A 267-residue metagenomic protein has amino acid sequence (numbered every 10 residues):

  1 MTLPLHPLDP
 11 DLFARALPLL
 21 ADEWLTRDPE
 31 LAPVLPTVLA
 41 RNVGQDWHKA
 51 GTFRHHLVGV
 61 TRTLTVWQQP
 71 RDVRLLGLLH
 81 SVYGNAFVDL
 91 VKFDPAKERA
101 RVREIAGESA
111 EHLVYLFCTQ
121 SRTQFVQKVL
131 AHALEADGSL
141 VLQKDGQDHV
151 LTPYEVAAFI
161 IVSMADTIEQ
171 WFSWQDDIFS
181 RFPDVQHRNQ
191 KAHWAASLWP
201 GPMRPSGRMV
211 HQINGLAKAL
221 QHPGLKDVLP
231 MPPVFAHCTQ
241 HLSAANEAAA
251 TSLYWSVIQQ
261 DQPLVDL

Functional and structural regions predicted by a protein language model:
T2, H6-L57, S252-L253: N- or domain-start disorder-to-order transition segments that initiate the globular core
P10-F13, L31, E155, M209 (+3 more regions): Short amphipathic alpha-helical segments that mediate assembly, nucleic-acid/protein binding, or membrane association
A40-W47, V60-M203, M209-L216: Divalent metal-dependent catalytic cores for phosphoryl transfer on phosphate-bearing substrates
G51, H149, A244-A248: Short helix-capping and inter-helix turn/linker motifs at the boundaries of alpha-helical repeat units
L229-L242: Repeat-mediated protein-protein interaction surfaces in helical alpha-solenoids
A245-P263, L267: Amphipathic alpha-helical repeat scaffolds of TPR domains
